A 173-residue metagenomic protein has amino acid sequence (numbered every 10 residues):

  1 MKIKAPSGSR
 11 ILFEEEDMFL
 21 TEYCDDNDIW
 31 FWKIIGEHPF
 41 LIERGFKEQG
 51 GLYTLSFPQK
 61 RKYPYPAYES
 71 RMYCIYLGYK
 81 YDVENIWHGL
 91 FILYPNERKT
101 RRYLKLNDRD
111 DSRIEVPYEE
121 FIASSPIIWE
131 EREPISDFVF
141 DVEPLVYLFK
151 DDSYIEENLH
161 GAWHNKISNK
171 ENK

Functional and structural regions predicted by a protein language model:
M1-K173: Short, surface-exposed polybasic-aromatic patches that bind anionic ligands, especially phosphate groups
